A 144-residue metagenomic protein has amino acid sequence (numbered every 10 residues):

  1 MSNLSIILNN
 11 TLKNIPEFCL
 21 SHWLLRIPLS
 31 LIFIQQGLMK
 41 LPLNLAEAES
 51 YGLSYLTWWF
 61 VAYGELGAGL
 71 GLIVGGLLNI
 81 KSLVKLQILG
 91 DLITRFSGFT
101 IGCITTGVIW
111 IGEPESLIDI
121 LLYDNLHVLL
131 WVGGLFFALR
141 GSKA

Functional and structural regions predicted by a protein language model:
M1-P42, T57-A144: Extended, low-polarity transmembrane helix blocks
A46-L56: Perimembrane loop-to-helix junctions flanking transmembrane segments
